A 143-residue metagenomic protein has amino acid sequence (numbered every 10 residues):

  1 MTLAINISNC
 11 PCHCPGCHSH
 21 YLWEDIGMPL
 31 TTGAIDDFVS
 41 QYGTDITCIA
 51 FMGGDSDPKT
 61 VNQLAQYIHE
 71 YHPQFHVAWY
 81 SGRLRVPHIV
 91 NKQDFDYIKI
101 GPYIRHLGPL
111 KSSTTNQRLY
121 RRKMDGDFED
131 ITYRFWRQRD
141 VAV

Functional and structural regions predicted by a protein language model:
M1, D94, T115: Residues that flank catalytic or metal-binding motifs in active/ligand-binding sites
M1-L30: Canonical Radical SAM [4Fe-4S] cluster-binding loop centered on the CxxxCxxC motif and its immediate flanking residues
C12-P15, R105, D127-F128: Short, acidic Gly/Pro/Ser/Thr-rich loop/turn segments
S19-T31, T44-K59, Q74-P87, Y97-R122: Core AdoMet radical
I35-Y42: A short, N-terminal amphipathic alpha-helix
Y42, I68-H72: Hydrophobic, Leu/Ile/Phe/Ala-enriched alpha-helical segments that form helix-helix packing faces
P58-A65, H69, G108-V143: P-loop/Walker A phosphate-binding loop and immediately adjacent motor/lid segment at beta-alpha junctions
